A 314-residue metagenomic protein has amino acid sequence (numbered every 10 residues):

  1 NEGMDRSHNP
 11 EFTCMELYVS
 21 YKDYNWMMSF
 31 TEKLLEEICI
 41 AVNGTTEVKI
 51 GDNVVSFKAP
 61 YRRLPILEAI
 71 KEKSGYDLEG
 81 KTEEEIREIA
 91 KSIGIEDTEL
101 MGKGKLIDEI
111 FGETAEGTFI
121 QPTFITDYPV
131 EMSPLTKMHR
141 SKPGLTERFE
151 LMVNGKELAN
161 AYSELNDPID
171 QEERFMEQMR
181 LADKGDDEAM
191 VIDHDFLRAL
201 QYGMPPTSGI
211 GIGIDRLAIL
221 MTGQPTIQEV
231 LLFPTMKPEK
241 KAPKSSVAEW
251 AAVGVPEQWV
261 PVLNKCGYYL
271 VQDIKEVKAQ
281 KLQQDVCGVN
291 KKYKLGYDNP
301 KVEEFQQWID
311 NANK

Functional and structural regions predicted by a protein language model:
N1-A242: Class II aminoacyl-tRNA synthetase catalytic cores and aaRS-like
E239-K314: Compact, charge-rich alpha-helical regulatory domains located at protein termini
